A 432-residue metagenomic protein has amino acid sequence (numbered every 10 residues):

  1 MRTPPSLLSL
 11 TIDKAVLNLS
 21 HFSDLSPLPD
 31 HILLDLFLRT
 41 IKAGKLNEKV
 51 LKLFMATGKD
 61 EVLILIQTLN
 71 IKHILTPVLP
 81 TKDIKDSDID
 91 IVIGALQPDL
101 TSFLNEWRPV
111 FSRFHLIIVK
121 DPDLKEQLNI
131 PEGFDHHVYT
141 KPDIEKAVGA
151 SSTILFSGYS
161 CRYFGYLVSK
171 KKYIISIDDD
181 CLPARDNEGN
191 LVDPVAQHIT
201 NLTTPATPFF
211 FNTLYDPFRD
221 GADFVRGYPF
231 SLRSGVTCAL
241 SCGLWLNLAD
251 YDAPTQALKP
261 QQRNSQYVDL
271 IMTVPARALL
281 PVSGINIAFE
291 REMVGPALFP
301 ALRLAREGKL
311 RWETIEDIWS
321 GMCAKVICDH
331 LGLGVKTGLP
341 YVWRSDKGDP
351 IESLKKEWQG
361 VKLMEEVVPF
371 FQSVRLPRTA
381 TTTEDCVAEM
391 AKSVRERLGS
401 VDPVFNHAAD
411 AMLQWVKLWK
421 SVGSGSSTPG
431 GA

Functional and structural regions predicted by a protein language model:
M1-V78: Cullin-RING E3 adaptor/co-adaptor recruitment helices
L79-D90, S241-A432: C-terminal catalytic/acceptor-binding lobe
L79-V119: N-proximal low-complexity "stem/linker" segments adjacent to membrane-targeting elements
D83, T153-S176, V401, N406-A409 (+1 more regions): Active-site nucleotide-sugar/metal-binding loop of Leloir-type enzymes
L124-Y173, R185-H198: Active-site-proximal specificity loops/subdomain of glycosyltransferases
D143-G149, Y166, P183-A305: Conserved catalytic core of nucleotide-sugar-dependent glycosyltransferases
L155-Y163, D180-C181, V282, T314-M322: Conserved glycosyltransferase catalytic-site signature
S176, D180-A184: A short, conserved beta-strand element in the Rossmann-like catalytic core that flanks the donor/metal-binding loop
